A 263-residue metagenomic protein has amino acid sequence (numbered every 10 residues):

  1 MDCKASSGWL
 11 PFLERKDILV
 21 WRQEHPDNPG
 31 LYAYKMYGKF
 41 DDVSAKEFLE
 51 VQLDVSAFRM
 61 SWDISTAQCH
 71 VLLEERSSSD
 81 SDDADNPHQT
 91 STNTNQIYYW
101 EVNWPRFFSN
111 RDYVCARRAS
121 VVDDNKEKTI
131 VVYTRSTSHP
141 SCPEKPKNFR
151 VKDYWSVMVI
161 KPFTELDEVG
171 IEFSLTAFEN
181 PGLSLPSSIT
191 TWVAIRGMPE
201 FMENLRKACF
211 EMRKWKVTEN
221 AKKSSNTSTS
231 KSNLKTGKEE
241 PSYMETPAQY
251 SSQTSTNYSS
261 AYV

Functional and structural regions predicted by a protein language model:
M1-V263: Eukaryotic helix-grip
